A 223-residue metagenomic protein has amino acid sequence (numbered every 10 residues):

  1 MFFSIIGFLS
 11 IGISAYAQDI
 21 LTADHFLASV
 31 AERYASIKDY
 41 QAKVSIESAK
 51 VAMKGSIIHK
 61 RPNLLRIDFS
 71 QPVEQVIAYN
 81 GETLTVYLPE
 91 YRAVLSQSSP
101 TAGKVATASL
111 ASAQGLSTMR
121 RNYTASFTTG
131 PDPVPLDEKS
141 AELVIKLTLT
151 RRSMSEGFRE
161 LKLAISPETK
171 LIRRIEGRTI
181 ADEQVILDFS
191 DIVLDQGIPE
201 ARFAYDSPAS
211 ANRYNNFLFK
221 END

Functional and structural regions predicted by a protein language model:
M1-G12: Bacterial N-terminal signal peptides
G12-M53, R61, Q196, S207-D223: N-terminal leader/targeting segments and the immediate start of mature chains
K50, E90-R92, A181: Solvent-exposed strand-loop boundary residues in beta-sheet-rich modules
A52, Q71-V73, G157-E160: Short, small/polar residue-rich loop motifs at catalytic or cofactor-binding pockets
I57-L110, V185-I186: An acidic-aromatic
R92, Q97-E142: Flexible, surface-exposed loop/linker segments and immediately adjacent secondary-structure boundaries
R121-F217: Gly/Pro-enriched, hydrophobic low-complexity segments that function as extracytoplasmic propeptides/linkers
